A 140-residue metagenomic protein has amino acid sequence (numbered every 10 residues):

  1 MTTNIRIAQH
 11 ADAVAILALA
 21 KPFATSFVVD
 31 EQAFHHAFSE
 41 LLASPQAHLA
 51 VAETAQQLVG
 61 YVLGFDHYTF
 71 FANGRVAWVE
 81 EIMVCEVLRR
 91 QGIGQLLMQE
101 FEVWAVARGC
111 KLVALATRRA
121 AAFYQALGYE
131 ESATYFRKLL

Functional and structural regions predicted by a protein language model:
T2-N4: Extreme N-terminal starter segment of soluble prokaryotic enzymes
I7-V14, A18-G74, E80, L139: Acetyl-CoA-dependent GNAT
F65, C85, A116: Conserved residues at the C-terminal ends of beta-strands
V84, R90-V103: Conserved acetyl-CoA-binding loop-helix of GNAT-fold acetyltransferases
Q95, A107, K111, T117-K138: Conserved active-site alpha-helix within GNAT-family acetyltransferase domains
